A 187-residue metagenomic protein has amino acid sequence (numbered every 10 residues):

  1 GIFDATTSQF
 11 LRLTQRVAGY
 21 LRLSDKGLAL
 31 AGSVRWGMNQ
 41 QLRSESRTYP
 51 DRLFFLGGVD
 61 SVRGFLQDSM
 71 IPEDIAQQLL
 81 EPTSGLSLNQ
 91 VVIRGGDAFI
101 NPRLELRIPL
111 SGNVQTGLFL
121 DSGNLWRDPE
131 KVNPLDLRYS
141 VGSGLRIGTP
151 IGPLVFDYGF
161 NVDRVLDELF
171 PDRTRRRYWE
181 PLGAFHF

Functional and structural regions predicted by a protein language model:
G1-I108, L118-S122, W126-P134, D163 (+1 more regions): C-terminal outer-membrane beta-barrel translocator/porin domains of Gram-negative envelope proteins and their
Q15, G32, Y139-S143, L154: One face of beta-strands
S24-G27, G112-T116, I147-F156: Repeated loop/turn-to-beta-strand initiation elements of outer-membrane beta-barrel proteins
F99, G117-D121, G144-R146, D157 (+1 more regions): Residue-level detection of beta-strand scaffold positions
L110-G112, S140-V141: Short hydrophobic "helix-edge" motifs at membrane interfaces and signal-peptide entry regions
D128, V132-T149: Strand-loop-strand
L135-D136, L154, G159-N161: C-terminal structured interaction module
L145-P150, R177-F187: Outer-membrane beta-barrel "beta-signal"
